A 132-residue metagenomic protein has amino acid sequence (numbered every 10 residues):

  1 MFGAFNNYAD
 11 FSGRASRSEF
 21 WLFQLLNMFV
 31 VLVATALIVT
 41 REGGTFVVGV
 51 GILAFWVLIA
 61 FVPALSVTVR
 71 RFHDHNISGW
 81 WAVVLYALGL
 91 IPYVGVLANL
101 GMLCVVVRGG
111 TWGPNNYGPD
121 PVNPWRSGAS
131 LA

Functional and structural regions predicted by a protein language model:
M1-L26, P63-W80, C104-A132: Membrane-interface extramembranous regions at the lipid-water interface
S18-T68, H75-V107: Hydrophobic alpha-helical transmembrane segments in multi-pass membrane proteins
